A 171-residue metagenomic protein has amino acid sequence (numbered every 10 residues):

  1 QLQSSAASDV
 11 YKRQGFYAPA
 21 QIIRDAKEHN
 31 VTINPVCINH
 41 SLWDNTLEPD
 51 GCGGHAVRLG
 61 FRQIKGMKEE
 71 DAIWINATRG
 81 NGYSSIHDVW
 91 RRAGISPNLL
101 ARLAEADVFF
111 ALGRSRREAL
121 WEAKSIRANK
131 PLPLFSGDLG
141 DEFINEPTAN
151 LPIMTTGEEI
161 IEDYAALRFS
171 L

Functional and structural regions predicted by a protein language model:
Q1-Q3: Low-complexity, intrinsically disordered or signal/transmembrane-proximal segments
S5-L171: Noncatalytic, beta-rich nucleic-acid-contacting surfaces in large DNA/RNA-processing enzymes
